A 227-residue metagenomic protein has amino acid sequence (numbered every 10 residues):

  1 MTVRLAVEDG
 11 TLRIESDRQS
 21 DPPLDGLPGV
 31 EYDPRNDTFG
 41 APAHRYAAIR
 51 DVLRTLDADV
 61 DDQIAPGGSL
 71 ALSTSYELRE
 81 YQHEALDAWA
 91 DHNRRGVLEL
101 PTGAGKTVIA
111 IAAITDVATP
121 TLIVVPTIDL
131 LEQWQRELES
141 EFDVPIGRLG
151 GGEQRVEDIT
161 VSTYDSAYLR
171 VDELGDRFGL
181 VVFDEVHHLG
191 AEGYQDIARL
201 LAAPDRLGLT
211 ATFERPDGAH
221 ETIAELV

Functional and structural regions predicted by a protein language model:
M1-A6, E77, I109: Terminal disorder- and signal-encoded targeting elements
E8-G67: Interdomain "pre-motor" coupling segment immediately N-terminal to P-loop NTPase/helicase cores
D62-E99: Conserved pre-motif I regulatory segment
D91-V117, L122: Walker A/P-loop
T102-A104, T163, T210-T212: Conserved phosphate-coupling serine/threonine residues in phosphotransfer and NTP-handling enzymes
A118-L169: Conserved nucleic-acid-binding Ia/Ib motif block in the N-terminal RecA-like helicase ATPase lobe
G150-L180, G190-R199: Conserved helix/coil segment N-terminal to the catalytic DExD/H
F178-L180, E185-V227: Post-DEXD/H (motif II) to motif III coupling segment of the RecA-like Helicase ATP-binding lobe
